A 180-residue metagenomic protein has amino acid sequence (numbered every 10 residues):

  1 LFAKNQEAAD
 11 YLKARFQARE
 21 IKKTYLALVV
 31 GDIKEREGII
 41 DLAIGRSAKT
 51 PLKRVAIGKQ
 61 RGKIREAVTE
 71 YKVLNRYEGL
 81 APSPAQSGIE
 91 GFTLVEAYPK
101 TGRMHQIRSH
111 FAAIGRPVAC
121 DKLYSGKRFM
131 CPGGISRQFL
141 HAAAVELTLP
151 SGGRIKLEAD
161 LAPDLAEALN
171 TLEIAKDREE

Functional and structural regions predicted by a protein language model:
F2-E180: RNA pseudouridine synthases
